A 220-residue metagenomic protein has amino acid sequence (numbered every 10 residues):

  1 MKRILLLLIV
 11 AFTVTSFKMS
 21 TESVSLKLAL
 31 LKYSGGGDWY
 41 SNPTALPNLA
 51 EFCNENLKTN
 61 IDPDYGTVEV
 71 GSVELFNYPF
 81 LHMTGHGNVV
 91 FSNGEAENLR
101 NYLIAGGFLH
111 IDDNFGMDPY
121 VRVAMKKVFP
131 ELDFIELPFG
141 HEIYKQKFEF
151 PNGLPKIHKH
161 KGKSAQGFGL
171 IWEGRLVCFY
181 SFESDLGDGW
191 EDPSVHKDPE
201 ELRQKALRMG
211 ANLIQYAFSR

Functional and structural regions predicted by a protein language model:
I4-T13: Sec-dependent N-terminal signal peptides
F17-F80, T84-G87, V177, E183-L186 (+1 more regions): Aromatic-Pro/Gly-enriched surface loop or interdomain linker that acts as a lid/target-recognition segment
K27, G35-G36, T44-A45, D118-S194 (+1 more regions): An acidic, glycine-rich "communication" segment
L28, F80-P119: Short alpha-beta junction capping motif
N54-K58, I104-G107, K126-P130, F218-S219: Sec-exported extracytoplasmic/periplasmic mature domains
T59-V68, I111-N114, L132-F139: Surface-exposed patches in mature extracellular/periplasmic domains of secreted proteins
P63-V70, S92-E97, G162-Q166: Alpha-helical scaffolding within the catalytic cores of extracellular/periplasmic polymer-degrading hydrolases
